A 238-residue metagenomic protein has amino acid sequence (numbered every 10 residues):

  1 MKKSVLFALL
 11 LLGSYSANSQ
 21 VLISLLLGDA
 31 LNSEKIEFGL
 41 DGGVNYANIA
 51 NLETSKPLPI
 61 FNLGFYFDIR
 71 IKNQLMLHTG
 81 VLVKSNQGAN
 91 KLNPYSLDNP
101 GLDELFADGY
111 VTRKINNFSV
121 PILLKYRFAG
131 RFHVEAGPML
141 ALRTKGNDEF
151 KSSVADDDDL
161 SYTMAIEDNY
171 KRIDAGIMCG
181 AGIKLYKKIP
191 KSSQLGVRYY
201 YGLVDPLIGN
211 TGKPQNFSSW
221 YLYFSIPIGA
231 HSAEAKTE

Functional and structural regions predicted by a protein language model:
Q20-R70: Short glycine/proline- and aromatic-enriched beta-strand/turn motifs that initiate or cap beta-hairpins
S33, R70-K72, A129, Y186-P190 (+1 more regions): Outer-membrane beta-barrel channels and translocator barrels
E34-I36, P57-F61, K114-F118, K171-I177 (+1 more regions): Residues that define the transmembrane beta-barrel architecture of outer-membrane proteins
E37, T54-E104, N116-F118, R131: Glycine- and aromatic-enriched membrane insertion/assembly motifs of diderm outer-membrane and organelle channel
L40-V44, L63-I71, V81-V83, V120-Y126 (+4 more regions): Residues on the lipid-exposed face of transmembrane beta-strands in outer-membrane beta-barrel proteins
N45-I49, K84-G88, A141-K145, Y200-V204 (+1 more regions): Structural signature of outer-membrane beta-barrel domains
N48-E53, L105-Y110, T163-N169, L207-G212: Extracellular loop and loop/strand-boundary signature of outer-membrane beta-barrel proteins
N51-K56, N90-S96, N147-A155, P206-G212 (+1 more regions): Outer-membrane beta-barrel translocator domains and adjoining extracellular loop/strand segments of Gram-negative
